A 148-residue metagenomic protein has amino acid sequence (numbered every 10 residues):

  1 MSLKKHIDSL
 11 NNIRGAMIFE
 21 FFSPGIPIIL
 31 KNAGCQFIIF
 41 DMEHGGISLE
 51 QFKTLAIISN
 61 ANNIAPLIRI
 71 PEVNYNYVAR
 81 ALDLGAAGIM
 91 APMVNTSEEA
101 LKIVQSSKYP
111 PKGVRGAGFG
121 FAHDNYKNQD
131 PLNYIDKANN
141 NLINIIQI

Functional and structural regions predicted by a protein language model:
M1-M17, N128-L142: N-terminal amphipathic alpha-helix/helix-capping segment at the start of soluble metabolic enzymes
I13-I18, I38-F40, P66-I70, I89-A91 (+1 more regions): Hydrophobic faces of well-ordered beta-strands that scaffold small-molecule active sites in alpha/beta enzyme cores
E20-F22, H44, E72-N74, N95 (+1 more regions): Active-site-proximal loop/turn and secondary-structure-junction residues that shape catalytic pockets, frequently
S23, F52, T96, A100: Aromatic/hydrophobic pocket-lining residues that form the small-molecule binding cavity in soluble enzyme cores
I26-I28, N32-K53: Glycine-rich, proline-tolerant flexible connector loops at the mouths of alpha/beta enzymes
I28, N32, I68, V73-A87 (+2 more regions): Catalytic cores of alpha/beta
L49-Y75, A79-D83, Q105-G113, K137-N139: Alpha-helix-loop-beta-strand connector modules within alpha/beta enzyme cores
N76, G88-I148: Conserved anion-binding
